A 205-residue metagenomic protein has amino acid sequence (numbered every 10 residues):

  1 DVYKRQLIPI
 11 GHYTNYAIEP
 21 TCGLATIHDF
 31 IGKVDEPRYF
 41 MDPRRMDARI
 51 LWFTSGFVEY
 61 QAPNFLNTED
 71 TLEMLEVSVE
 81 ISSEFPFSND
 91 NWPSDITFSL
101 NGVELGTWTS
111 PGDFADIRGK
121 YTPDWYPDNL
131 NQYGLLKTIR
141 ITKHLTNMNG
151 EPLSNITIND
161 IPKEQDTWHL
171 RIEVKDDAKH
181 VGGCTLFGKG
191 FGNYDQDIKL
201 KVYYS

Functional and structural regions predicted by a protein language model:
V2-Y3: Short, small-residue-biased leader/transition segments that mark boundaries at the very start of proteins
Q6-V34: Catalytic cores of secreted or luminal carbohydrate-active enzymes
I27-D35, F53-S55, Y121-L130: Short low-complexity stretches enriched in small and charged residues
I31-L51: Surface-exposed, low-complexity/disordered Ser/Thr/Gly/Pro/Asn-rich loops and linkers
P43-M46, V58-N64, P152-T157: Short structured motifs
M46-F57, H144-N149: Extracellular beta-rich ligand/substrate-recognition surface
F53-Q61, M74-S78: Glycine-rich, often proline-containing surface loops adjacent to acidic residues and nearby aromatics that form
F65-S205: C-terminal regulatory/effector modules of DNA-binding transcriptional regulators
